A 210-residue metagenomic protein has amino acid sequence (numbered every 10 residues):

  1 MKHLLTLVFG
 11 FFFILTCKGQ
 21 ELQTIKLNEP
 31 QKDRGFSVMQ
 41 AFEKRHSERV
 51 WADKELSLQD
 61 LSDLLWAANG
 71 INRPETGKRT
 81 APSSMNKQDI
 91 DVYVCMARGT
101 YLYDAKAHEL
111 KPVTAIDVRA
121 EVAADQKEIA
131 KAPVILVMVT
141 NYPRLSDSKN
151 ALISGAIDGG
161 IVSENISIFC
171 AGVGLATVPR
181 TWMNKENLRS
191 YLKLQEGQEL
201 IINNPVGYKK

Functional and structural regions predicted by a protein language model:
M1-L22: Bacterial Sec-dependent N-terminal signal peptides
H3-L4, E75-K78, L175-A176: Short secondary-structure capping/junction motifs at helix and strand boundaries
G10, G99, A132-M138: Conserved active-site beta-strand-loop modules that form the wall/rim of enzyme catalytic pockets and either contain
Q20-A132: N-terminal amphipathic, basic helical "cap/leader" segment at the start of enzyme domains
Q31, M138-Y142, Y208: Short, small-residue-rich loop/turn micro-motifs
R45, L64, V92, V134-L188: Small-aliphatic-rich amphipathic alpha-helix that forms the alpha element of a beta-alpha
K193-K210: A glycine-rich helix N-cap at a beta->alpha junction
